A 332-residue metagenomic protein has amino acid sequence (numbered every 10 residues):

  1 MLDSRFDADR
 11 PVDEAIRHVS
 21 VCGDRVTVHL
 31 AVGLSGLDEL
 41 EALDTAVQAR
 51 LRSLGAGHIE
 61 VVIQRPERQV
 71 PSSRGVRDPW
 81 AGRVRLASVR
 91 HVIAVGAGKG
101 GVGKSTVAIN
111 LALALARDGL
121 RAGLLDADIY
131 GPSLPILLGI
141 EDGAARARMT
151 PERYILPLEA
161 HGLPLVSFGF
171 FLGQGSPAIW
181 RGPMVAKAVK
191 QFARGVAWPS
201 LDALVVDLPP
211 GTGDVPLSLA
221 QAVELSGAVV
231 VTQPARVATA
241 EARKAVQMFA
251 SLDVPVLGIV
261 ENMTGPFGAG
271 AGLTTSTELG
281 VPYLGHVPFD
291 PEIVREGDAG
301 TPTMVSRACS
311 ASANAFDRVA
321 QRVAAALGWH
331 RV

Functional and structural regions predicted by a protein language model:
M1-R17: N-proximal, solvent-exposed amphipathic alpha-helical segments enriched in charged/polar residues
V12-A15, S20-D24, V32-G36, L40-G96 (+2 more regions): Extreme N-terminal, non-catalytic leader segments that precede Walker-type/kinase nucleotide-binding cores
T45, G195-W198, D202-G297: Conserved catalytic-core segment of NTP-binding enzymes
H91-I129, V246, A250: Walker A/P-loop phosphate-binding motif and the immediately C-terminal alpha-helix
L115-W180, A186-K187, A193, L273: Phosphate-binding loop that captures ATP/GTP phosphates
V166, V189, L208, Q221 (+1 more regions): Glycine-rich phosphate-binding loops of nucleotide-dependent enzymes
P266-F267, L273-V281, G285-F289, C309-V332: C-terminal accessory "lid"/substrate-recognition subdomains
A299-S312: C-terminal boundary of histidine-terminating zinc-finger modules
